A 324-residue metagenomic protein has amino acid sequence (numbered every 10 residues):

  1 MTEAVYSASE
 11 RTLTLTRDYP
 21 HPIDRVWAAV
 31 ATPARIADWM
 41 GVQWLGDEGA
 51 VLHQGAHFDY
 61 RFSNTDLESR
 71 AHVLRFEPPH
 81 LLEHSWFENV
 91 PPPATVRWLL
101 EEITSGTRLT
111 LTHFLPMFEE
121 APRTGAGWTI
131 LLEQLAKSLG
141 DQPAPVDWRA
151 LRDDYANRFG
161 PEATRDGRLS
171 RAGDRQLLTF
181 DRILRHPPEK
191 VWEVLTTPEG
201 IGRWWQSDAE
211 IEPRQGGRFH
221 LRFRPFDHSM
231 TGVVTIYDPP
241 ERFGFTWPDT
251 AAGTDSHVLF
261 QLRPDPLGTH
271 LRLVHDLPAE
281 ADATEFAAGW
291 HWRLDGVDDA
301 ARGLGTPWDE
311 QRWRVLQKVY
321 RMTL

Functional and structural regions predicted by a protein language model:
T2-A8, T104-L177, D181-L184, P266-L324: Terminal "cap-and-tail" regions of soluble proteins that handle hydrophobic small molecules
S9, F76-P78, I103-S105, R185 (+3 more regions): Structural motif
T14-L15, H21, R25, P33-H72 (+7 more regions): Short beta-edge strand/loop motif at the mouth of beta-sheet-based domains
R17, R70-R75, F87, T95-E102 (+3 more regions): Hydrophobic/aromatic beta-strand elements that line small-molecule binding cavities or substrate pockets in beta-rich
V30, M40, W86, L139 (+4 more regions): Short, flexible helix/strand-to-coil boundary loops that buttress conserved ligand/catalytic motifs in alpha/beta
H57-S63, E83-N89, L111-H113, F219-R224 (+2 more regions): Short beta-strand segments that buttress and anchor functional surface loops
T65, V90-P92, E119, E210-I211 (+3 more regions): Short glycine/serine/proline-enriched coil/turn segments at secondary-structure junctions
